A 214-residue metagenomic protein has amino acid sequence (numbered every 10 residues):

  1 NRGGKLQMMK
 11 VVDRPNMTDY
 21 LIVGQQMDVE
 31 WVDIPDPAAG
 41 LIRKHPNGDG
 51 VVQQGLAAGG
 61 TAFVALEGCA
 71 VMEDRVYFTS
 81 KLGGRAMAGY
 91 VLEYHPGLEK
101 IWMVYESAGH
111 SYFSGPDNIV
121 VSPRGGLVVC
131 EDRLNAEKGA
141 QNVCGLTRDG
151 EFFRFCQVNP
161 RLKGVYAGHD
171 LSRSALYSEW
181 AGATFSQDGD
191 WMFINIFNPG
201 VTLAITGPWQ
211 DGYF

Functional and structural regions predicted by a protein language model:
N1-F214: Sequence/structural signature of beta-propeller domains
